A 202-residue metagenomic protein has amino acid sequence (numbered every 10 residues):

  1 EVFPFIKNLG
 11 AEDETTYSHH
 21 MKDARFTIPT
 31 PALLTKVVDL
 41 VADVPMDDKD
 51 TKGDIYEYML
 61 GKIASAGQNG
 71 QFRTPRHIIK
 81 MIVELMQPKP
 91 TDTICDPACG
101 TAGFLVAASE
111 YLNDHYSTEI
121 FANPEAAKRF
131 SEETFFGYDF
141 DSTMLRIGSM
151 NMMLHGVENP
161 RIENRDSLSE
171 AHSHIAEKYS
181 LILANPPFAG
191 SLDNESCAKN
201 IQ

Functional and structural regions predicted by a protein language model:
E1, G190-D193: Tryptophan-centered motif/residue detector
E1-P90, R161-E170: Non-catalytic, mostly N-terminal accessory regions of nucleic-acid modification and defense proteins
Q71-A184, A189-S191: Conserved S-adenosyl-L-methionine
D193-Q202: A mobile, often basic/glycine-rich helix-loop segment that functions as the active-site lid/recognition loop
